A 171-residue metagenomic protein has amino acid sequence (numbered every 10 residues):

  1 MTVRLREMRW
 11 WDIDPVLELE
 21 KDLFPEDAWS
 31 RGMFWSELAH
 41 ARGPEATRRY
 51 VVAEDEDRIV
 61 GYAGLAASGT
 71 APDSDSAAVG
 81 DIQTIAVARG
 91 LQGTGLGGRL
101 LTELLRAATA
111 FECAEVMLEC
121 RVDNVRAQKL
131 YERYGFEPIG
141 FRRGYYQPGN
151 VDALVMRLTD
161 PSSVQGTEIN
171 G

Functional and structural regions predicted by a protein language model:
V3, E7-W11, L17-G90, T94 (+3 more regions): Acetyl-CoA-dependent GNAT
D12, N124, D152: Acidic active-site catalytic centers that drive phospho-/nucleotidyl reactions and related ester hydrolyses
P15, K129-L130: Well-formed, non-transmembrane alpha-helical positions, independent of function
T70, M117-E119, E132, E137-L154: Conserved catalytic-core motifs of GNAT/GCN5-like acyltransferases
V87, R121-V122: Short amphipathic helical patch at the helix-1/turn junction of helix-turn-helix
L101, D123-A127, G144-G149: Short glycine/proline-centered loop/turn elements that form peptide/ligand docking sites
